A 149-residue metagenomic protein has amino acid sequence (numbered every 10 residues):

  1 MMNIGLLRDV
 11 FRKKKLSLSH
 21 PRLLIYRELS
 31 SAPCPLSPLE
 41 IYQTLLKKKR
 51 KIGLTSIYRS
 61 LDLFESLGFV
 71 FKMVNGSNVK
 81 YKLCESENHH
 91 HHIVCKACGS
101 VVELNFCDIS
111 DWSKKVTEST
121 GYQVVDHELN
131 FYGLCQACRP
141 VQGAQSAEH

Functional and structural regions predicted by a protein language model:
M2-K15: Short, Lys/Arg-enriched N-terminal segment that forms or immediately precedes the first helix of a structured domain
L18, A32-S37: Short capping segments at the starts of secondary-structure elements
L23-E28: Pre-recognition alpha-helix immediately N-terminal to the DNA-recognition helix within helix-turn-helix or winged-helix
E40-L46, I57: A short acidic, leucine-rich amphipathic alpha-helix
I57-L67: Basic amphipathic alpha-helical segments that dock to polyanions
S66-H149: Non-DNA-binding regulatory cores of transcription-related proteins, predominantly C-terminal effector-binding
